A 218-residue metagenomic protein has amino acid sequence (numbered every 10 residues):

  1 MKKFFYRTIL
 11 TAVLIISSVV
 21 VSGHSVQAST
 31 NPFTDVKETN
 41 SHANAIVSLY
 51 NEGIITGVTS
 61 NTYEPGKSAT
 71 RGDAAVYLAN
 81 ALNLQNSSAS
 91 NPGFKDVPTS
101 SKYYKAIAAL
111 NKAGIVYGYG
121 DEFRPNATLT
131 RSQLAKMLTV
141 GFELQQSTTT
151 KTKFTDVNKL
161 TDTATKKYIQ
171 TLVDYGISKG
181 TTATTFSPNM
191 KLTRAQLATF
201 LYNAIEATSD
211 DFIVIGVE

Functional and structural regions predicted by a protein language model:
K2-S41, T56-G72, L78-K105, K112-S132 (+3 more regions): Feature responds to low-complexity, polar/acidic, surface-exposed segments characteristic of secreted/exported proteins
I46-L49, A74-L78, I107-L110, L138 (+1 more regions): A short amphipathic alpha-helical interaction element
K166-I169, A198: Short amphipathic alpha-helical surface patches that serve as generic macromolecular interface elements
